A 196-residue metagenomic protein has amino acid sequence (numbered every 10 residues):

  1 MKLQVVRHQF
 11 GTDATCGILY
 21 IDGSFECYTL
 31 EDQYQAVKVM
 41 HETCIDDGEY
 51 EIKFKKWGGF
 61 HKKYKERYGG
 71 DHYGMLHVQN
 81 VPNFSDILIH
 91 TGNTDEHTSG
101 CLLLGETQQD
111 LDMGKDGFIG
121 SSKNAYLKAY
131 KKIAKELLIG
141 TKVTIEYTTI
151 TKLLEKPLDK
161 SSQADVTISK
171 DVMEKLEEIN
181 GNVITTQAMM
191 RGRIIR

Functional and structural regions predicted by a protein language model:
M1-V143, Y147-T151: Cell wall/extracellular polymer interaction/catalysis modules
T29, I195-R196: Short, tandemly repeated low-complexity microdomains enriched for cysteine and small residues
L153-K156: Short terminal or interdomain "cap/linker" segment that borders an active site or interface and mediates
K160-M173: Acidic, low-complexity intrinsically disordered segments
T186: Calmodulin-binding IQ motif helices
